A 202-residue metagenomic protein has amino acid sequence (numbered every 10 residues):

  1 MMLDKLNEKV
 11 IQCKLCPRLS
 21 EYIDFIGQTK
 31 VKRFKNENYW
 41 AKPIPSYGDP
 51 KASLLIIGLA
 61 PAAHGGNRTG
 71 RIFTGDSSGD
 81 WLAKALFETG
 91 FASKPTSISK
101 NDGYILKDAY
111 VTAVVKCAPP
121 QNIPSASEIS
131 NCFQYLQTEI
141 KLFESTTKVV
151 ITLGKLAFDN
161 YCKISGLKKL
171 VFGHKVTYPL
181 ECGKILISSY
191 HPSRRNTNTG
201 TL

Functional and structural regions predicted by a protein language model:
M2-N198, L202: A polyanion-binding, active-site-adjacent surface
